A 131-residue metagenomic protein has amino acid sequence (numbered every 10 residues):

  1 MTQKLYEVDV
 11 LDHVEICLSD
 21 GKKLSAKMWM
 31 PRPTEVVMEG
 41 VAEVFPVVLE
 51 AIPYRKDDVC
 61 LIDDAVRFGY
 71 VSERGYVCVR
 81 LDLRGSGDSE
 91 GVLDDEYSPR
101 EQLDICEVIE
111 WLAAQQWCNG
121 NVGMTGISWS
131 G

Functional and structural regions predicted by a protein language model:
M1-E43: N-terminal cap/lid segment of alpha/beta-hydrolase-fold proteins
I16, L81, G126: Conserved SAM-binding loop
L18-K22, M30-R32, P53-R55, G85 (+1 more regions): Short, flexible loop/turn elements at secondary-structure junctions
S25, L49-E50, G123-T125: Structured core elements
M28, D63-A65, G131: Short alpha-helical segments and helix-capping/turn motifs at coil-helix boundaries
E35-A114: Cap/lid segment of the alpha/beta-hydrolase catalytic domain
W117-W129: Alpha/beta-hydrolase fold nucleophile elbow
